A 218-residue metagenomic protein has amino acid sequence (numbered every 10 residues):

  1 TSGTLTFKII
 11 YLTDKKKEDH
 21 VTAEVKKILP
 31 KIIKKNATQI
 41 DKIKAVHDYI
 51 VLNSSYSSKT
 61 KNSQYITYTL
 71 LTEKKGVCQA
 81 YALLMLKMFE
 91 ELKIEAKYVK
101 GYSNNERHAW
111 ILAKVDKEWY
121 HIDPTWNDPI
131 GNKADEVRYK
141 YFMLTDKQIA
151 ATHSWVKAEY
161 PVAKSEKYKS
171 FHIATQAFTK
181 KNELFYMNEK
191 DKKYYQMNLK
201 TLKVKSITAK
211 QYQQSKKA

Functional and structural regions predicted by a protein language model:
T1-A37, I149-A218: N-terminal accessory/pre-domain segments preceding catalytic cores
K15-L70: Secondary-structure boundary elements
N53, S57-T60, T72, N127 (+2 more regions): Repeated polar recognition positions within modular binding domains
Y65-T69, T145, N198: Short, solvent-exposed coil/turn linker segments
T69-Q79: Periplasmic OmpA-like peptidoglycan-binding domain that tethers envelope proteins to the cell wall
A80-K147: Hydrophobic/aromatic-rich core segments of domains that either
